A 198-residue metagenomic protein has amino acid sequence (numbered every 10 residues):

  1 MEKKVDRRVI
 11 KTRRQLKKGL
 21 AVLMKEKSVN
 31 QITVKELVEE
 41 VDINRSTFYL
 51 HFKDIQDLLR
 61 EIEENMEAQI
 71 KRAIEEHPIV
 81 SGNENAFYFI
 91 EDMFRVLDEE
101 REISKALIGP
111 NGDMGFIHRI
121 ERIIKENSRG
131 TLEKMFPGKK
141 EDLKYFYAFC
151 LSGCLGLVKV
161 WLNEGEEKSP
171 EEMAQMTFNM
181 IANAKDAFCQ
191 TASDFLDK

Functional and structural regions predicted by a protein language model:
M1-K27: Basic, helix-initiating cap at the start of DNA-binding domains
L16, L20, F52, L59 (+1 more regions): DNA major-groove recognition helix of helix-turn-helix
V22-V29, A73, H77, E100 (+1 more regions): Basic, amphipathic alpha-helical hairpins
L23-Q56: Helix-turn-helix
T33-V34, I62-K71: Short, basic, alpha-helical segments at the C-terminal edge of helix-turn-helix-like DNA-binding modules
E75-I103: Hydrophobic alpha-helical connector segments
N111-F136, K144-A148, S152, A182 (+1 more regions): Amphipathic alpha-helical packing segments from all-alpha helical-bundle domains
V160-K198: C-terminal peripheral helix-coil segments that are non-catalytic and often amphipathic
